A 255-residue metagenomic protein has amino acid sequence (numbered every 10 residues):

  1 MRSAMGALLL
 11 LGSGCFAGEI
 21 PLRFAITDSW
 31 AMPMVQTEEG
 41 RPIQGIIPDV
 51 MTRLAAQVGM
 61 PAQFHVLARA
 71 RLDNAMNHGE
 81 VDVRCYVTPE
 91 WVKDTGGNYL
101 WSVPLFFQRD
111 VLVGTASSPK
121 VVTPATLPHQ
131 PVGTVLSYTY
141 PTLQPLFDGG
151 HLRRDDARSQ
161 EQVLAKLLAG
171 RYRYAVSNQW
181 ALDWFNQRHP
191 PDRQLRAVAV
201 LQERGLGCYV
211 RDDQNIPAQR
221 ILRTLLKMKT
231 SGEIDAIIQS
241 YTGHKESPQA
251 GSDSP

Functional and structural regions predicted by a protein language model:
G18-G97, T134, D156, I221 (+1 more regions): Extracytoplasmic small-molecule ligand-binding "clamshell" domains of the periplasmic binding protein/Venus flytrap
L22-D28, W101-V122, L136, C208-R211: Hydrophobic/proline-rich hinge and linker segments of small-molecule sensing/allosteric domains, predominantly
D28-W30, F106-V111, Q187-L226, H244-P255: Periplasmic-binding protein-like
P61, Y138-L152, R158, L226-P255: Ligand-binding clefts/hinges and TM-proximal coupling segments of bilobed small-molecule sensing domains
P61-A68, H151-K166, A199: Short beta-strand-to-loop elements that line the ligand-binding cleft of bilobed periplasmic-binding protein-like
H65, A70-D82, A125-T126, E161-W180 (+1 more regions): Short helices/loops that flank or line small-molecule/ion binding pockets
N74, Y86-G96, R173-Q202: A ligand-binding cleft/hinge motif common to bilobed small-molecule-binding domains
G114-V132, A218-Q219: Flexible hinge/capping segments at coil-to-helix
